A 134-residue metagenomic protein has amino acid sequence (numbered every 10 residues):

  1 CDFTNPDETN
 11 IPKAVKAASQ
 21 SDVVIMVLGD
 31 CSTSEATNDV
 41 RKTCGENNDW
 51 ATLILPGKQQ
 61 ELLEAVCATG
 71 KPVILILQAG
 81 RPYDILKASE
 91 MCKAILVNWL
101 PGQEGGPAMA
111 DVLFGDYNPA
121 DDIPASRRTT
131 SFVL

Functional and structural regions predicted by a protein language model:
C1-L134: C-terminal non-catalytic regions of proteins with extracellular/luminal or membrane-system context
